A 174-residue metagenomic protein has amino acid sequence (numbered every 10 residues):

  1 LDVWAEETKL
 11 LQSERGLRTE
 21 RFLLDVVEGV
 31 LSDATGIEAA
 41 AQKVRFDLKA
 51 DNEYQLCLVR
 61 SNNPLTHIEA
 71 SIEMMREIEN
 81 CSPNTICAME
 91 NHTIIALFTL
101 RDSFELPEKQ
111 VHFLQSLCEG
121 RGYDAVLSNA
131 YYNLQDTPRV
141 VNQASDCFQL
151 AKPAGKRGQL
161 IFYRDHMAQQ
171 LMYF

Functional and structural regions predicted by a protein language model:
D2-F174: Cytosolic nucleotide-utilizing catalytic cores of signal-transduction proteins
